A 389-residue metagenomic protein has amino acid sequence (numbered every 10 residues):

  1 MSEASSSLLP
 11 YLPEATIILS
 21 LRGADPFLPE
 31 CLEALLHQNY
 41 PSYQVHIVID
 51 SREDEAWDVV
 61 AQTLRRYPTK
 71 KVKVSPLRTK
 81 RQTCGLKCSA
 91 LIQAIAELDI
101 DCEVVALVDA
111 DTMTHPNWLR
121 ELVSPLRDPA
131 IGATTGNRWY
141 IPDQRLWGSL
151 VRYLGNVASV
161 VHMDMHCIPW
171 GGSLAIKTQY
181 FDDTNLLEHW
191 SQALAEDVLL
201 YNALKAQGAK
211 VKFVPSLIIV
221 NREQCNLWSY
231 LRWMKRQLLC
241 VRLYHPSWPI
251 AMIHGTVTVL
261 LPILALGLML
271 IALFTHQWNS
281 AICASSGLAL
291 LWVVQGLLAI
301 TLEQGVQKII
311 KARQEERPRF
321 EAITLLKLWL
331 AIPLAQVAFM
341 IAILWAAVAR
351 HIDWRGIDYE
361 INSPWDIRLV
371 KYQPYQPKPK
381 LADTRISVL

Functional and structural regions predicted by a protein language model:
M1-E33: N-proximal low-complexity "stem/linker" segments adjacent to membrane-targeting elements
E3, S7, G255-R350: Membrane-embedded multi-pass helical conduit in multi-pass membrane proteins, especially envelope-biosynthetic
P13-T16, Q44, L199: Cell-envelope/extracellular polymer assembly enzymes that use nucleotide-activated donors
E33-R81: Acidic donor-binding segment of Leloir-type glycosyltransferases
E55, V108-P125: Acidic donor-binding/catalytic loop of UDP-sugar-dependent glycosyltransferases, especially processive GT2
L64-T69, S75-L98, C102-E103, E121-S191 (+3 more regions): Long helical/loop segments within the catalytic core of UDP-sugar-dependent glycosyltransferases, especially the large
A193-L200, V214: Acidic donor-binding loop at a coil-to-helix junction in glycosyltransferase catalytic cores that engages
P215-Y230: Active-site donor/metal-binding and catalytic loop motifs of nucleotide-sugar-dependent glycosylation enzymes
